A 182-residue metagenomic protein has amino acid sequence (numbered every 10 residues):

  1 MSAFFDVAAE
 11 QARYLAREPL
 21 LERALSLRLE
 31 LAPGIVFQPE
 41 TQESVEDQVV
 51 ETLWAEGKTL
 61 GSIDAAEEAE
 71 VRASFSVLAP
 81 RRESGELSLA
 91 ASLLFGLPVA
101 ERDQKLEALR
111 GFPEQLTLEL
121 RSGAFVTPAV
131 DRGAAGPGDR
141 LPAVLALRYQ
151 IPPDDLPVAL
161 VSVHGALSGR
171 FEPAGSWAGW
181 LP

Functional and structural regions predicted by a protein language model:
M1-A90, G96-P182: Long, contiguous binding/interaction regions
